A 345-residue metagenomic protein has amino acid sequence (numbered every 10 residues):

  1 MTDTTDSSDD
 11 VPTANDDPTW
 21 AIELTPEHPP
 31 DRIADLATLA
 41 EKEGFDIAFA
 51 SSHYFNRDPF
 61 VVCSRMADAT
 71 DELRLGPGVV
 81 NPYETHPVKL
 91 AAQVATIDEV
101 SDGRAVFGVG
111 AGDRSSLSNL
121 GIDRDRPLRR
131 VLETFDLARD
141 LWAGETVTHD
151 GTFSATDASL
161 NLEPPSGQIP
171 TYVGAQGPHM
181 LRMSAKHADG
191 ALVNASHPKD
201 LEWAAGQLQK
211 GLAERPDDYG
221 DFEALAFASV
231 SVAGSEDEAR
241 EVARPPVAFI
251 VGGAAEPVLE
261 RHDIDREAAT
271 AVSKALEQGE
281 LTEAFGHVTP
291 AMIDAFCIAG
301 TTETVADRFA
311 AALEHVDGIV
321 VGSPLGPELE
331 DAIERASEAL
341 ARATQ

Functional and structural regions predicted by a protein language model:
M1-G76, I169: N-terminal beta1-alpha1-beta2 module of alpha/beta enzyme domains
D3-P12, D16, A91-T96, V100-F222 (+2 more regions): Internal, glycine-rich beta/alpha segment that forms the wall or movable "lid" of small-molecule/cofactor binding
P18-D31, V79-V88, P165-Q176, V230-A233 (+1 more regions): Active-site mouth loops of central-metabolism enzymes
P18-L24, A48-A50, R74-G78, A105-V109 (+4 more regions): Hydrophobic faces of well-ordered beta-strands that scaffold small-molecule active sites in alpha/beta enzyme cores
E27-A40, Q93, G174-K186, T301-A311: Short, acidic/polar
A40, G44, M66, I97 (+5 more regions): Conserved, mostly hydrophobic/aromatic
V62-P77, R130-L137, L141, S337-Q345: Alpha-helix-loop-beta-strand connector modules within alpha/beta enzyme cores
R129, R139, E236-A291: Active-site pocket-lining/capping segments in soluble small-molecule metabolic enzymes
